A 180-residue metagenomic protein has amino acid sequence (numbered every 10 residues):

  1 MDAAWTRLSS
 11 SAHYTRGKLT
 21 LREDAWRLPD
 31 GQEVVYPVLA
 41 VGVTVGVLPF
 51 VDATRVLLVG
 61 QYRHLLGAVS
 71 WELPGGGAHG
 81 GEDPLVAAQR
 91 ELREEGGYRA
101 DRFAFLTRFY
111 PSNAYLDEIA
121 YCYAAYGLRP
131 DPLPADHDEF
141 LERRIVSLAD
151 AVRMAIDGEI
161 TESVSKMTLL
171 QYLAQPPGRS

Functional and structural regions predicted by a protein language model:
D2-W5, L39-V41, V45-R90, E94: Conserved Nudix-box catalytic region and its N-terminal flanking loop in Nudix hydrolases and closely related
D2-W5, Q32, V69, G80 (+4 more regions): Nudix hydrolase/Nudix homology domain
W5, S9-G46, D52: Acidic, metal-coordinating catalytic segment for phosphate/diphosphate chemistry, firing primarily on the Nudix
A12-R16, H64, F109-A120: Acidic pyrophosphate-coordinating catalytic loop
E23-A25, P49, A124-Y126, S147 (+1 more regions): Short, well-ordered beta-strand micro-motif
A25-D30, S112-D131, R144: Active-site-adjacent beta-strand/loop module that shapes the phosphate/pyrophosphate-binding cleft
R55-V56, R129-D131, R179: Short helix-loop capping/hinge motifs at secondary-structure junctions, enriched in acidic/polar residues
V69, L85, G96-L106, L116-D117: Short, structured loop/turn "capping" segments at alpha-beta junctions
